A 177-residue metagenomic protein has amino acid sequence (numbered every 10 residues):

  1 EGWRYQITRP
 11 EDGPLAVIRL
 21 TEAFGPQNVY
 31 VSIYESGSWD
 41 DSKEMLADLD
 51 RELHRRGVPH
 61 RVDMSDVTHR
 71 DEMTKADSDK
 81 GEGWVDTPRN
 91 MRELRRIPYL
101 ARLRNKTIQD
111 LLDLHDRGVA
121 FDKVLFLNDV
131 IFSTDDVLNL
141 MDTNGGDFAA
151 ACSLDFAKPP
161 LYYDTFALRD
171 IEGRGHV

Functional and structural regions predicted by a protein language model:
E1-G2, S36-W39, V67-H69, V130-F132 (+1 more regions): Conserved beta-strand elements of beta-rich interaction domains across eukaryotes, especially beta-propellers
G2-E22: Short, well-formed alpha-helical segments that are part of the catalytic scaffolds of diverse glycosyltransferases
L15-N28, S38, R51-E52: Short, acidic, metal-binding catalytic loop of nucleotide-sugar glycosyltransferases
E22-A23, A47-R55, N139-G146: Short, surface-exposed basic-aromatic patches at helix termini and helix-loop junctions that form
Y30-E35, V62-M64, F121-T134, A150-L154: Extended hydrophobic secondary-structure segments that form protein cores and membrane-embedded regions
Y34, W39-D122: Active-site-proximal specificity loops/subdomain of glycosyltransferases
I131-V177: Conserved catalytic core of nucleotide-sugar-dependent glycosyltransferases
